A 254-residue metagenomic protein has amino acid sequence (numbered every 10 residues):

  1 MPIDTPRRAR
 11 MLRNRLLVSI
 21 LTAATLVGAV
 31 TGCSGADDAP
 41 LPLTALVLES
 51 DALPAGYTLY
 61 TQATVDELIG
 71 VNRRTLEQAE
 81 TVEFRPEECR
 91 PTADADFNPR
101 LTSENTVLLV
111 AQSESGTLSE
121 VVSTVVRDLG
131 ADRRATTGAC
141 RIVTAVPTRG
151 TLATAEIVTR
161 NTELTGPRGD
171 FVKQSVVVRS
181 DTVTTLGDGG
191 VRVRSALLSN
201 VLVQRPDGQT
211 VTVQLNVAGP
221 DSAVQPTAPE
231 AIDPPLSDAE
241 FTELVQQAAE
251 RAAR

Functional and structural regions predicted by a protein language model:
I3-L21: Bacterial N-terminal signal peptides that target proteins for export
A29-G32: C-terminal motif of bacterial Sec signal peptides marking the signal peptidase cleavage site
S34-A36: Bacterial signal peptide processing site
L41-T58: Post-signal peptide N-terminal segment of mature Sec-exported envelope proteins
T58, R127, A145, Q246-R254: Sec-exported extracytoplasmic/periplasmic mature domains
T64-R192, A196, L202: A small/polar (G/S/T-enriched), proline-flanked helix-loop surface module common in exported/cell-envelope proteins
R160-R254: A short, solvent-exposed beta-edge/loop patch
